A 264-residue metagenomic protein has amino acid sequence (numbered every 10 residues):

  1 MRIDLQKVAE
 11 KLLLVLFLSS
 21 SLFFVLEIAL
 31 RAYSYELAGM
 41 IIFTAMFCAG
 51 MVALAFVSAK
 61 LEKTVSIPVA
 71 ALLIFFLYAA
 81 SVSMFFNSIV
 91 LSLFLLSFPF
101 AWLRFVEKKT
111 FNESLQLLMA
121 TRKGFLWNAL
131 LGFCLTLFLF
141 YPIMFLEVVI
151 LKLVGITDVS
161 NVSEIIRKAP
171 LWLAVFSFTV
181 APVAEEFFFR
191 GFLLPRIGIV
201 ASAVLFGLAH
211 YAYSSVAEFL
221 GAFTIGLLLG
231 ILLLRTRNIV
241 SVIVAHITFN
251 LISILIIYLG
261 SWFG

Functional and structural regions predicted by a protein language model:
R2-F17, L37-I42, K60-L77, K109-P142: Interfacial transmembrane-helix boundary/kink motif in multi-pass membrane proteins
K11-L12, M40, I67-P68, S92 (+5 more regions): Residue-level signature of transmembrane alpha-helical entry/exit and packing/kink sites in multi-pass membrane
S19-A29, A45, S163-G264: Transmembrane helix-loop-helix hairpins at the membrane interface of multi-pass integral membrane proteins
S19-E27, F47-M51, L77-Y78, L95 (+5 more regions): Alpha-helical transmembrane segments of multipass membrane proteins
L26, L30, S58-A59, S81-V82 (+7 more regions): Membrane-water interface at transmembrane helix exits
L30-A38, T110-A181, F263-G264: Juxtamembrane helix-loop-helix connectors linking adjacent transmembrane helices in multi-pass membrane enzymes
R31-K109: Alpha-helical transmembrane segments in multi-pass membrane proteins
E36-I41, I89-F94, D158-E164, F219-L227: Non-cytosolic membrane-interface motifs at loop->transmembrane helix junctions
